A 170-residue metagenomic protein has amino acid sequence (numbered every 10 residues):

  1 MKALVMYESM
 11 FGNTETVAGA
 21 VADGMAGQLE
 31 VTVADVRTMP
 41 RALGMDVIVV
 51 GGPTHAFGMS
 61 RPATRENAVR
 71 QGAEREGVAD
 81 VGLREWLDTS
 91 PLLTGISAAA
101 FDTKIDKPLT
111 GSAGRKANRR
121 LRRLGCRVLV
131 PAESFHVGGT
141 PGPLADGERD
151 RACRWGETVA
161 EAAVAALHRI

Functional and structural regions predicted by a protein language model:
M1-Q28: N-terminal beta1-alpha1 ligand-phosphate binding loop
S9, V17-A18, P53, A63 (+2 more regions): Soluble, non-transmembrane catalytic domains of enzymes that act on hydrophobic metabolites at membranes
F11, T103-P108, V137-G139: Short histidine/acidic/glycine/proline-rich micro-motifs that form metal- and phosphate-coordinating active-site loops
A26-T32, C126-R127: A generic structural motif
G27-E30, R70-E74, E161-I170: Electropositive, surface-exposed helix/loop patches at the edges of structured domains that serve as adaptable
D35-L124: Helix-loop-strand module that forms the ligand-binding subsite of alpha/beta enzymes
R127-I170: Glycine-rich phosphate/pyrophosphate-binding loop and the adjoining helix
